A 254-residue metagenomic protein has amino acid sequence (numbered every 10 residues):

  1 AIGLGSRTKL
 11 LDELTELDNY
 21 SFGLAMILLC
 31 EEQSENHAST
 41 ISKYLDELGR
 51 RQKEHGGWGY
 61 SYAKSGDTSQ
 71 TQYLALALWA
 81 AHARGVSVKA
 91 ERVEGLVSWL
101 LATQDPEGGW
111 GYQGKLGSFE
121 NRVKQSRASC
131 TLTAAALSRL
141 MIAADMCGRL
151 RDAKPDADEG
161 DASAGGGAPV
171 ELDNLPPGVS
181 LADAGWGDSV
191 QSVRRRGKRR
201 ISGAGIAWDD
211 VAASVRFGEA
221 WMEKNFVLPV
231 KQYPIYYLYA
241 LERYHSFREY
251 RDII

Functional and structural regions predicted by a protein language model:
A1-I254: Preference for long, amphipathic alpha-helical scaffolds in soluble/luminal domains and all-alpha bundles
